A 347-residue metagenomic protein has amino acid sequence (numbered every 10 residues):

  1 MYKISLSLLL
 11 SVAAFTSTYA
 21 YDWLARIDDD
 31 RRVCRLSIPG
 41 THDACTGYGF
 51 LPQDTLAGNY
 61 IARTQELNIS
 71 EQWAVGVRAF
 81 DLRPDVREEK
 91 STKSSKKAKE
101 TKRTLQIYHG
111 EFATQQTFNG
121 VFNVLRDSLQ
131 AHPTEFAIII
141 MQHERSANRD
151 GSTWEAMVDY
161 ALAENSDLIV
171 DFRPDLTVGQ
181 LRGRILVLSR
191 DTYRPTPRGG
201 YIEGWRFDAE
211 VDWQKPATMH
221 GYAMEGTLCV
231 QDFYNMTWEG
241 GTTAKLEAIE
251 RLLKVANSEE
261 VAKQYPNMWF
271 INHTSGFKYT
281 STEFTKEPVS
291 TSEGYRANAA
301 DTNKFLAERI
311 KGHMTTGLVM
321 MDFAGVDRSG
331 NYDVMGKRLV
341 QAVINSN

Functional and structural regions predicted by a protein language model:
M1-S17: Fungal secretory targeting signals
S17-V75, E88-A131, F136, P195-G200 (+2 more regions): Long, acidic (Asp/Glu-rich), low-complexity accessory segments flanking structured domains
Q72, R83, I139, V187 (+1 more regions): Conserved, mostly hydrophobic/aromatic
V75-F80, H132-I138, R182-R184, Y265-N267 (+1 more regions): Loop/turn elements at helix/coil->beta-strand transitions in domains of secreted/extracellular proteins
V77, L82-K90, A147: Aromatic-lined carbohydrate-binding surfaces of glycoside hydrolases
V86, P133-N148: Active-site groove signature of glycoside hydrolases
T114, F118, V158-P174: Acidic, His- and aromatic-enriched active-site or binding-groove loops in soluble protein domains that engage sugars
R184-P288: Aromatic-lined glycan-binding groove of carbohydrate-active enzymes
